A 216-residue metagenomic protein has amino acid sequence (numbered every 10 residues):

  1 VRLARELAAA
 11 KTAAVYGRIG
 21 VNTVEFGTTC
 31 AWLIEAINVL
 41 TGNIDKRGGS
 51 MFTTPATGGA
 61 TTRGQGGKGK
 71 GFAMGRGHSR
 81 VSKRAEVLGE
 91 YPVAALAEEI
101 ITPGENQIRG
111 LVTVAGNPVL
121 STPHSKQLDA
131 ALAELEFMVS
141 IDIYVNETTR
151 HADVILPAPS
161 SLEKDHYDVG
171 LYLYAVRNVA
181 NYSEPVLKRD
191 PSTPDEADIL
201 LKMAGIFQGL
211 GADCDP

Functional and structural regions predicted by a protein language model:
V1-A36, L40-K46, T54-P216: Non-catalytic alpha/beta scaffold blocks inside enzyme catalytic domains
M51: Active-site-adjacent alpha/beta core region of enzyme catalytic domains
